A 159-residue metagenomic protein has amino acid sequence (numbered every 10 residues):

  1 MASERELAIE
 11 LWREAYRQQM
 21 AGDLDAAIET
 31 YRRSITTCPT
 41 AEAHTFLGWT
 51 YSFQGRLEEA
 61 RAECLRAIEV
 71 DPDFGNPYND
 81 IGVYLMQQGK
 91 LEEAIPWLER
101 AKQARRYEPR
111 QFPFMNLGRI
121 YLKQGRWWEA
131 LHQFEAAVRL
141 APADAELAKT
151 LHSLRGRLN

Functional and structural regions predicted by a protein language model:
M1-E4, R119, K123, W127-N159: Terminal, low-structured helical/coil segments at or just beyond the last alpha-helical repeat
S3, T36-T37, V70, A104-R106 (+1 more regions): Structural marker of alpha-solenoid helical repeat scaffolds
E4-E42, F46, F53: Alpha-helical segment of the N-proximal tetratricopeptide repeat
L7, T40-A41, F74, E108-R110 (+1 more regions): Residue-level recognition of tetratricopeptide repeat
M20-T30, Q54-R66, Q88-Q103, F112 (+2 more regions): Structural signature of tandem alpha-helical TPR/SEL1-like repeats, specifically the intra-repeat loop/turn
A43-H44, P77, Q111-P113, L147: TPR alpha-solenoid repeat register
